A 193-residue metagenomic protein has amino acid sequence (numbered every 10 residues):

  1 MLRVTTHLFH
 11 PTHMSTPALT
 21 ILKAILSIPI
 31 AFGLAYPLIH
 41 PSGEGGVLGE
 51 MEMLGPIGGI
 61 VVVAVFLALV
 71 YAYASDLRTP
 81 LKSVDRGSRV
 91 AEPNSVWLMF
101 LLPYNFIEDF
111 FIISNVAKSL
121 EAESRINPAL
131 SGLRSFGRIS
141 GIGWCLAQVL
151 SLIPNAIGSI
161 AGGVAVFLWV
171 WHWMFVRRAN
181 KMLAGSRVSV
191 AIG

Functional and structural regions predicted by a protein language model:
V4-G55, V65-F100, N105-V149, V166-G193: Membrane-interface extramembranous regions at the lipid-water interface
E52-G58, G158-A161: Hydrophobic alpha-helical transmembrane segments
I60-A64: Membrane-proximal topogenic or attachment-prone low-complexity segments at protein termini
V149-A165: Extracellular/periplasmic helix-loop-helix junctions in multi-pass membrane proteins
